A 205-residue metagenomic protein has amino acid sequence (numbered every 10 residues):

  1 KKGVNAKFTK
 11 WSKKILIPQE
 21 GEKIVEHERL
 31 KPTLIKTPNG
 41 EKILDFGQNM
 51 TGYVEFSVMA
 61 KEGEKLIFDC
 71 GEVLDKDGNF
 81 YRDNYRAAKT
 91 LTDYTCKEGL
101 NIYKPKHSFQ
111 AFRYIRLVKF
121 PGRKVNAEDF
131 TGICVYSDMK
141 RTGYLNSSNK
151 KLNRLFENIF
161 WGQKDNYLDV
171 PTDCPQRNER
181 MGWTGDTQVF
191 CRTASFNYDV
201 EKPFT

Functional and structural regions predicted by a protein language model:
K1-R177, G185, K202-T205: Extracellular/oxidizing-compartment recognition motifs
V189-V200: Well-ordered alpha-helical scaffold segments within catalytic/enzyme domains
